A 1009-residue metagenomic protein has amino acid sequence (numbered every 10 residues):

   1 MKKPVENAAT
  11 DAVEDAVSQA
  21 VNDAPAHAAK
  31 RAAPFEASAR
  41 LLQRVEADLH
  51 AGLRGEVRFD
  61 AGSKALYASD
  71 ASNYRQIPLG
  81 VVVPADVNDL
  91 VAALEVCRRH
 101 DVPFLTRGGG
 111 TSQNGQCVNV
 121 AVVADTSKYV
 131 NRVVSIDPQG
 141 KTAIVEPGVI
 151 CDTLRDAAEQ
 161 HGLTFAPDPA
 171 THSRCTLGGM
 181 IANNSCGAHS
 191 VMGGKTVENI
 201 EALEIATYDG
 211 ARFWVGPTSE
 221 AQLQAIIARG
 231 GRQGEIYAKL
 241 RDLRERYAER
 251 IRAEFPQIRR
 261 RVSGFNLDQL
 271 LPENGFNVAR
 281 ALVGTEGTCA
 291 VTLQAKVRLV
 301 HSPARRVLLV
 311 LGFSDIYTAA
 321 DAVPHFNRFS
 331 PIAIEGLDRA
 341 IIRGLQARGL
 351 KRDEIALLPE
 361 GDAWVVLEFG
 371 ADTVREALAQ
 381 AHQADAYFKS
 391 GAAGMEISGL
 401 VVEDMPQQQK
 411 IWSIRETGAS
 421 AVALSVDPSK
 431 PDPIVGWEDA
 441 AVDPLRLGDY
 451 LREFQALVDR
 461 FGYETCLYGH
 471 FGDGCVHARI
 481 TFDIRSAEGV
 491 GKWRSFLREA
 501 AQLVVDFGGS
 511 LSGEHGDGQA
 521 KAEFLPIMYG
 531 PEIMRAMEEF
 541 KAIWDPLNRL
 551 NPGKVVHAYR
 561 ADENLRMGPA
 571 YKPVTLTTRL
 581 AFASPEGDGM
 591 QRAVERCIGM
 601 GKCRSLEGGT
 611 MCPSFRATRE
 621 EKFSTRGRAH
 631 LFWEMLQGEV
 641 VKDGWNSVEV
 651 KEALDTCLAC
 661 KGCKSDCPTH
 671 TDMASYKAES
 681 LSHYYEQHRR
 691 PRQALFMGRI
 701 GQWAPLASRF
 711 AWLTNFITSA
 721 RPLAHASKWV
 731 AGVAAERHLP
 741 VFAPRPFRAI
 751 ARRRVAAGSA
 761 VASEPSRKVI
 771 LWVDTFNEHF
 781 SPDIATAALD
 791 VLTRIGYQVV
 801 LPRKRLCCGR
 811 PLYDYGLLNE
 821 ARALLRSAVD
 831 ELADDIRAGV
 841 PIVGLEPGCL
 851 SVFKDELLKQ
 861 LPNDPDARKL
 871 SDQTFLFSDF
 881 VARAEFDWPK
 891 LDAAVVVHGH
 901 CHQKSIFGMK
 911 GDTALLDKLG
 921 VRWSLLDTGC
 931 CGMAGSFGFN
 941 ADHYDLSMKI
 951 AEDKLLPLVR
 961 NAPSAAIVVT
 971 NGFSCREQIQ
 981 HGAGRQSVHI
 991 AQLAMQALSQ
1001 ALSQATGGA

Functional and structural regions predicted by a protein language model:
M1-R99, G109-K141, T288, T292-R306 (+4 more regions): N-terminal flexible segment immediately upstream of the FAD-binding catalytic core in FAD-dependent oxidoreductases
K2, S72, M180-A182, S190-G193 (+4 more regions): C-terminal substrate-binding/cap subdomain adjacent to the FAD-binding core in PCMH-type and related FAD-linked
A24-A37, A93, I226-L271, W544-P613 (+5 more regions): Flexible inter-domain linker/hinge segments
A37, L49, S72-F104, V122 (+8 more regions): N-terminal glycine-rich flavin-associated loop
S63, S112-G115, T171-G178, R259-N266 (+16 more regions): A glycine-rich phosphate-binding loop feature that marks nucleotide/adenosyl-phosphate handling sites
A295-V300, A320, N327-P431, V435 (+11 more regions): Terminal amphipathic helices with adjacent charged low-complexity linkers/tails
P428-S429, P433, E438, D506-L511 (+6 more regions): Ferredoxin-type iron-sulfur electron-transfer modules and their immediate structural context
D545, P552, A674-A1009: Iron-sulfur cluster-binding electron-transfer modules in prokaryotic oxidoreductases
